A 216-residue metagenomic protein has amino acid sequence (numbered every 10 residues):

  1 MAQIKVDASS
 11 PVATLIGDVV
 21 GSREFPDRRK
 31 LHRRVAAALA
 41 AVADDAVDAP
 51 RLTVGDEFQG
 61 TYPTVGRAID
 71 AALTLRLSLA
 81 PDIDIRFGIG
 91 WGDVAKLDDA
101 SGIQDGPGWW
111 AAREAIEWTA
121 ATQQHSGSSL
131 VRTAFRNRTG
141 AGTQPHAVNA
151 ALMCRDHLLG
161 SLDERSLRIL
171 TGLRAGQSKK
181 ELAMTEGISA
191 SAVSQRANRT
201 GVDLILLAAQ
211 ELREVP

Functional and structural regions predicted by a protein language model:
M1-P216: Regulatory and interdomain segments flanking nucleotide-handling catalytic cores in signaling/defense enzymes
